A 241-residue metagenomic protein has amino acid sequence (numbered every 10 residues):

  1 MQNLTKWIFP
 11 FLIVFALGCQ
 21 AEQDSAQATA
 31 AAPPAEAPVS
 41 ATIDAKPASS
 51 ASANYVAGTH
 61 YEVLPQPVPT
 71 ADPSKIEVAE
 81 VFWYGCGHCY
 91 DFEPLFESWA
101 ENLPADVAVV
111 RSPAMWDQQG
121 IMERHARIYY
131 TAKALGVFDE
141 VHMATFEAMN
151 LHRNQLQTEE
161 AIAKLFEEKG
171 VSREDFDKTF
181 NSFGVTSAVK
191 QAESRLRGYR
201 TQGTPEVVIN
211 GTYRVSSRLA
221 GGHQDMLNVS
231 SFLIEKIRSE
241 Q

Functional and structural regions predicted by a protein language model:
N3, W83, M115, M149-N150 (+2 more regions): Short, contiguous strand/loop micro-motifs
L4-T5, A21-A30, E168-Q241: C-terminal cap of thioredoxin/glutaredoxin-like
L4-W7, F11, C19-Q118, E235-Q241: Extracytoplasmic thiol/disulfide redox context detector
F15, K133, E167, R197: Short polybasic/polar patches that bind polyanions
K75, A79, G85-F92, Q118-H125 (+7 more regions): Solvent-exposed, acidic/flexible segments
I76-V78, D106-V109, E140-M143, G170-R173 (+1 more regions): A short alpha-helix capping/helix-coil boundary motif
Y90-E160, F232-K236: Structural alpha/beta surface segment adjacent to cysteine/selenocysteine redox centers across thiol/disulfide enzymes
